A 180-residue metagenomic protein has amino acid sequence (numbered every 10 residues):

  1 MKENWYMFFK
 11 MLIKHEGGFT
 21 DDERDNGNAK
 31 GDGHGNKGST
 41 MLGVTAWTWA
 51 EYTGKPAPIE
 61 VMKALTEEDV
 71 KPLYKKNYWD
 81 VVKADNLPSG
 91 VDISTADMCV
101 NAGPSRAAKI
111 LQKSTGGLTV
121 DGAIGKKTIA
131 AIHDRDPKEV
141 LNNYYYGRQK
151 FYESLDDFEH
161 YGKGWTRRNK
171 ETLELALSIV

Functional and structural regions predicted by a protein language model:
M1-V180: Cell-wall polysaccharide-cleaving catalytic domain and substrate-binding groove, primarily in peptidoglycan/chitin
